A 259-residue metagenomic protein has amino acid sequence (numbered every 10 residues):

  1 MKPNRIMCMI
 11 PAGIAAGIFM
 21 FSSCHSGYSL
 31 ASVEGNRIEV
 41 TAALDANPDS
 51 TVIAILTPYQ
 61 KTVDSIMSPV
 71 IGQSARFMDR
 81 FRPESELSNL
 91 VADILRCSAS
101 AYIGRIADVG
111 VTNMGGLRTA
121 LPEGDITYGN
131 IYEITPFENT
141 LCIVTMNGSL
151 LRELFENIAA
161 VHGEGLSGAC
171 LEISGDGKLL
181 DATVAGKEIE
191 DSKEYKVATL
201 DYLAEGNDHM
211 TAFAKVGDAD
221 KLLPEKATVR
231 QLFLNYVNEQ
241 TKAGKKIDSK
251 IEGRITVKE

Functional and structural regions predicted by a protein language model:
K2-G13: Bacterial N-terminal signal peptides that target proteins for export
M20-S23: C-terminal motif of bacterial Sec signal peptides marking the signal peptidase cleavage site
S26-T41, L90-A92, R96-S98, G104-G110 (+1 more regions): Feature captures C-terminal
V33-I55: Post-signal peptide N-terminal segment of mature Sec-exported envelope proteins
S65-R82, M210-G217: Acidic/histidine-rich, surface-exposed loop or edge segments in extracytoplasmic proteins
